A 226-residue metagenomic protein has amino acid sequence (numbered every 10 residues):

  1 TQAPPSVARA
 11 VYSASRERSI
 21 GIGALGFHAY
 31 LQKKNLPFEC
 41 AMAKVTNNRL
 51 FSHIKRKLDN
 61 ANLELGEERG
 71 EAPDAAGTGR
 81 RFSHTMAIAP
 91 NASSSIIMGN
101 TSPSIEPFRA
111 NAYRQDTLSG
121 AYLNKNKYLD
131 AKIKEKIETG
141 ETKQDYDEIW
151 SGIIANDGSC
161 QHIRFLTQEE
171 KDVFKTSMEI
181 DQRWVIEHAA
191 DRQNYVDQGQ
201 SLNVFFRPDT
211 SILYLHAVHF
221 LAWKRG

Functional and structural regions predicted by a protein language model:
T1-Q2, M86-G226: Catalytic alpha/beta core of large soluble enzyme barrels
T1-S15, S19, L31-N91, Q168-K171 (+1 more regions): Internal maturation/activation junctions in enzymes
G23: Residue microenvironments linked to proteolytic maturation and disulfide-stabilized extracellular modules
